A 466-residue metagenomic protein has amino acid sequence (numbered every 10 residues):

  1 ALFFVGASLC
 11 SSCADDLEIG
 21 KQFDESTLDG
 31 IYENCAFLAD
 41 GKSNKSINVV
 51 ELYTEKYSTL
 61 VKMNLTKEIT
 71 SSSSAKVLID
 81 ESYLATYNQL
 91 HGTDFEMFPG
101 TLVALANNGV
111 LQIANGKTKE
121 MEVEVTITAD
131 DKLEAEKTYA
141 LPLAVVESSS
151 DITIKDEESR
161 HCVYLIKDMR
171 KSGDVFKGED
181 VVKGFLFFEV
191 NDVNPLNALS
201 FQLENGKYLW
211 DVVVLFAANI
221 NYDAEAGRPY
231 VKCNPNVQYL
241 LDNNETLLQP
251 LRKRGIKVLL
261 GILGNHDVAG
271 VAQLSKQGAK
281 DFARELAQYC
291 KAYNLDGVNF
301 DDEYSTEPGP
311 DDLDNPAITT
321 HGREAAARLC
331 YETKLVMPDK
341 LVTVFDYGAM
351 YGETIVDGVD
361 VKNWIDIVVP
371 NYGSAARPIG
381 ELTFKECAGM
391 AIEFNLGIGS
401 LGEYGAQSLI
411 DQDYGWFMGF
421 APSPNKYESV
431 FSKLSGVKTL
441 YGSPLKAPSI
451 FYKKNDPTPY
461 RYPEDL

Functional and structural regions predicted by a protein language model:
A1-A7: Sec-dependent N-terminal signal peptides
S8-S12: C-terminal motif of bacterial Sec signal peptides marking the signal peptidase cleavage site
A14-S74, L78-L102, Q112-T126, D130-L466: Secreted glycan hydrolases and related glycan-binding modules that recognize and/or cleave
L105-N107: Long, charge-dense tracts
